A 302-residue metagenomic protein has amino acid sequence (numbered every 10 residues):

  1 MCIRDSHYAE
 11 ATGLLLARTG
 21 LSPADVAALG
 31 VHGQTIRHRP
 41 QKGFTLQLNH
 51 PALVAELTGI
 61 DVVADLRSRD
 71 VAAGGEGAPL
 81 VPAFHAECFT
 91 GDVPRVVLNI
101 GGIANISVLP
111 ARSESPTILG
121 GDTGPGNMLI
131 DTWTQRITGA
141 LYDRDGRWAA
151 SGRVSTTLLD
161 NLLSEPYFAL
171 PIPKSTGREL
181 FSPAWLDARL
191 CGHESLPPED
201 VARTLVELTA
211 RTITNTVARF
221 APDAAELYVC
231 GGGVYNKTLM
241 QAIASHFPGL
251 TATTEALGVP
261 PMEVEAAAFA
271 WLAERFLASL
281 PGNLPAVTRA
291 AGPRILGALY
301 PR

Functional and structural regions predicted by a protein language model:
M1-S6: Conserved small/polar residues in nucleotide/adenosyl-binding loops
H7-R18, P198-D223: Phosphate/ATP-binding catalytic cores across multiple sugar-kinase/actin-like superfamilies, primarily ASKHA
T35-A52, L239-A244: Short Gly/Thr/Asp-enriched flexible loops that form oxyanion-binding sites at enzyme active sites
I36, A224-I243: Glycine-rich phosphate-binding loops at beta-strand->alpha-helix junctions
P40-T45, A52-E56, I60-L141, I295: Phosphate-binding/catalytic loop of phosphoryl-transfer enzymes
S115-A210, T214, A278, T288 (+1 more regions): Conserved ATP-utilizing enzyme core subdomain
A244-A268: Conserved phosphate-binding/catalytic loops in two-lobed NTP-binding clefts
